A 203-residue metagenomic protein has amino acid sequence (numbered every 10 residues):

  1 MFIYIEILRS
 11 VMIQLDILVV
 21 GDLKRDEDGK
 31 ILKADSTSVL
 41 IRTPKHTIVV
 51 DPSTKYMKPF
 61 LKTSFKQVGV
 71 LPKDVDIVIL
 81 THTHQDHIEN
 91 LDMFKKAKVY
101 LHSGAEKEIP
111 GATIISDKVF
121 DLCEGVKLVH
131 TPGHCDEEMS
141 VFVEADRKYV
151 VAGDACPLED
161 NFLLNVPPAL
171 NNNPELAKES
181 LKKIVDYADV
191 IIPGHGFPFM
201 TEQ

Functional and structural regions predicted by a protein language model:
M1-K45, E179-Y187, E202-Q203: Zn-dependent metallo-beta-lactamase
L8, L15-V20, S38-R42, I48 (+1 more regions): Core dinuclear metal-dependent hydrolase active-site scaffold
K24-K30, K55-M57, D76-V78, K127-T131 (+1 more regions): Short, flexible loop segments at the rims of nucleotide/cofactor-binding pockets, characterized by
R25-S36, I41-P44, L101-V119, L158-P168: Active-site-proximal loop/helix segment associated with metal-binding centers of metalloenzymes
A34-D35, S53-D121: Active-site HxH/HxHxD metal-binding segment of metal-dependent hydrolases
V50-P52, D76-H84, Y100-H102, H130-G133 (+3 more regions): Active-site neighborhood of phospho(di)ester-bond hydrolases with catalytic His/Asp-centered motifs
T63, M93, A97-D136, A145 (+1 more regions): Metallo-beta-lactamase
D136-Q203: Metallo-beta-lactamase
